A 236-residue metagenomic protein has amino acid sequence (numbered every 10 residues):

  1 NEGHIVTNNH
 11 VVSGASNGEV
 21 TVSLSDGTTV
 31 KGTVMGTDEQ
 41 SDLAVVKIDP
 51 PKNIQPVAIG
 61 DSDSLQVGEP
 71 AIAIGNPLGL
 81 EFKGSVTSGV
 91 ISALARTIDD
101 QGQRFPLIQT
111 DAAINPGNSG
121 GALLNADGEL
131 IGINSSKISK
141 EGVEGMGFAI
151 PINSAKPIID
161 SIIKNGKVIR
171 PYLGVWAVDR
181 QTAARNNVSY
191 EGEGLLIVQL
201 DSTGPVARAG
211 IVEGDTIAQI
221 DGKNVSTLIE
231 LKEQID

Functional and structural regions predicted by a protein language model:
N1-G79, V225-L228, Q234: Conserved active-site neighborhood of the chymotrypsin/trypsin-like protease fold
N9, M35-T37, S62, I74 (+8 more regions): Residue-level recognition of beta-strand microenvironments
V11-E19, I54-P56, I74-G89, A95-G120 (+1 more regions): Active-site loop architecture of trypsin-fold serine endopeptidases
S16, T37-S41, A93-D100, R180-T182: Short, conserved beta-turn/loop elements at beta-strand boundaries and strand-helix junctions
T21-S23, A44-D49, A149, W176 (+2 more regions): Short, acidic/hydrophobic/Gly-rich beta-strand patch recurrent on exposed beta strands that often constitutes part
S23-V30, L80-G89, V168-R170: Short coil-to-beta-strand transition motifs
D26-T28, T37-S41, P50-P51, L65 (+5 more regions): Short flexible coil/turn linkers enriched for glycine and charged/polar residues that connect secondary-structure
T33, Q66, N125-L130, P157-D236: C-terminal recognition in membrane/secretory proteostasis and scaffolding
